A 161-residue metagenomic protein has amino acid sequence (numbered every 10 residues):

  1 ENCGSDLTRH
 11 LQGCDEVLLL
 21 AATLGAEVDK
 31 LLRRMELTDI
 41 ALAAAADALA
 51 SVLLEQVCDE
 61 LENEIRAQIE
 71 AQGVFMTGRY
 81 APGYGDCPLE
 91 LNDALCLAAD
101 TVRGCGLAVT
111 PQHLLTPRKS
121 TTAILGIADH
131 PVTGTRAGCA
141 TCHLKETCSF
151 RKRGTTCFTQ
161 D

Functional and structural regions predicted by a protein language model:
E1-A46: Active-site helix-to-loop segments that bind/position phosphate- or nucleotide-bearing substrates and donors across
L24, Q72-F150, Q160-D161: Short terminal or interdomain "cap/linker" segment that borders an active site or interface and mediates
D29-L32, R66, N92-C96: Generic detector of well-ordered alpha-helical segments enriched in charged/polar residues, highlighting helical
M35-L89: Long, amphipathic alpha-helical coupling/dimerization segments that relay conformational signals between
G154-T155: Conserved catalytic cores of very large enzyme subunits
